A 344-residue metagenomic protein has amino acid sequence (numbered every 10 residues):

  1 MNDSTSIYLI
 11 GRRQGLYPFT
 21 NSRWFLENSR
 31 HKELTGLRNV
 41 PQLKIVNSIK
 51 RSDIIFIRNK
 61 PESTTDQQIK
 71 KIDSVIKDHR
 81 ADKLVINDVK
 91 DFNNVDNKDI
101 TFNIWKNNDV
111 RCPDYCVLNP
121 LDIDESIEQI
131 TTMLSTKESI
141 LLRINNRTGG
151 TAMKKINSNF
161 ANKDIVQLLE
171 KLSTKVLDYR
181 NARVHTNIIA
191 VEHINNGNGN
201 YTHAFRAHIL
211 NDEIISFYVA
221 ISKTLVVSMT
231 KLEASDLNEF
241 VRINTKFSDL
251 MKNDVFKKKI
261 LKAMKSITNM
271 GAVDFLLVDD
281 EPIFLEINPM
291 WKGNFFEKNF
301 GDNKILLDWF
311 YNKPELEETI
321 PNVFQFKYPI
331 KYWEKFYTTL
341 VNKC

Functional and structural regions predicted by a protein language model:
N2-Y8: Extreme N-terminal starter segment of soluble prokaryotic enzymes
L9-Q129: Conserved N-proximal alpha/beta basic substrate-recognition cap immediately N-terminal to, or forming the N-lobe
L16-P18, S63-D66, N94, G149-M153 (+4 more regions): Short catalytic/ligand-binding loop motif for oxyanion handling, primarily in non-cytosolic enzymes, centered on
K70-K71, Y201-A204, M270: Short, surface-exposed coil-to-beta transition loops
H79, V89-V191, N196, N253-K258: Active-site nucleotide/adenylate-binding loops and adjacent lid/helix of ATP-dependent enzymes
S158-T245, V255, I283: Phosphate-binding site of ATP-dependent enzymes
T186-I188, T268-G271: PAS/PAS-like sensory domains
V241-K258, K262-M270, L277-C344: C-terminal active-site "lid" helix and adjoining low-complexity regulatory extension at the edge of ATP-using catalytic
